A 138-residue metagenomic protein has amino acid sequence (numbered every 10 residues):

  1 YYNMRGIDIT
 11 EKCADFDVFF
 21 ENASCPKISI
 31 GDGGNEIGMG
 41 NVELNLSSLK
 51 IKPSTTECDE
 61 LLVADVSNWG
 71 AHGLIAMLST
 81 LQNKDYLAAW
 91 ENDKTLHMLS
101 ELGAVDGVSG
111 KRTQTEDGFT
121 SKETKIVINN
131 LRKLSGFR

Functional and structural regions predicted by a protein language model:
Y1-V18: An acidic, phosphate/nucleotide-engaging active-site surface
A14-S47: Catalytic cores of nucleophile-dependent amide-cleaving enzymes
G34-R138: C-terminal functional extensions of proteins
